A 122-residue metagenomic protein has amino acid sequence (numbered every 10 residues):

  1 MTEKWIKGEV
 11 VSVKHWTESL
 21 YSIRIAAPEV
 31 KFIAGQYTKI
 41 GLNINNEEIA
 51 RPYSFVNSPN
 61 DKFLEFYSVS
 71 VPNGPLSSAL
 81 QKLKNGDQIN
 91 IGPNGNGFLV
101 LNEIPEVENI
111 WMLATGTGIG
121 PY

Functional and structural regions predicted by a protein language model:
T2-D87: Ferredoxin-reductase
P75-Y122: FNR/FR-type flavoprotein reductase catalytic core
